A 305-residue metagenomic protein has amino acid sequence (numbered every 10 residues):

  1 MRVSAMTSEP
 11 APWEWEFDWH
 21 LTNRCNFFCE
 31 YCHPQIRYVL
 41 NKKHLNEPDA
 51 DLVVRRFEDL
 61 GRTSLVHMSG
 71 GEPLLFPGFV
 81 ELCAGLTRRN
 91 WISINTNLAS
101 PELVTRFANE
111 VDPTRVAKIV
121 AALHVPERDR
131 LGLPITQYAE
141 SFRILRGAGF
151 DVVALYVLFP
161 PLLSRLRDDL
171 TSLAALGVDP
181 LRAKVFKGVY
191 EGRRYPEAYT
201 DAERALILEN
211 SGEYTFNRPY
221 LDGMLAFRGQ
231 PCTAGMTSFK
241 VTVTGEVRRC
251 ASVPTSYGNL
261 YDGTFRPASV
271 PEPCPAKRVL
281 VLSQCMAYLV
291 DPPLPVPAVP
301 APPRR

Functional and structural regions predicted by a protein language model:
M1-A11, E246-R305: Flexible mid-to-C-terminal extensions adjoining Fe-S/redox cofactors in radical SAM and related proteins
S8-P48, A251: Canonical Radical SAM [4Fe-4S] cluster-binding loop centered on the CxxxCxxC motif and its immediate flanking residues
R24, H33, V53-G61: Glycine-rich short-loop/terminal segments
I36-E47, G61-F76, T87-L103, P113-Y138 (+2 more regions): Core AdoMet radical
H44-V53, L289-P292: Short cysteine/histidine-rich metal-coordination sites, predominantly Zn2+-binding motifs
F57-E58, C83-T87, F107-V116, E140-G147: Acidic (Asp/Glu)-rich catalytic clusters
P77-V80, V104-F107, S164-D168, R194 (+1 more regions): A short acidic (Asp/Glu
K118, A122-T244, R248: Radical SAM enzyme [4Fe-4S]-AdoMet core and its adjacent flexible, acidic and glycine-rich loops/tails across
